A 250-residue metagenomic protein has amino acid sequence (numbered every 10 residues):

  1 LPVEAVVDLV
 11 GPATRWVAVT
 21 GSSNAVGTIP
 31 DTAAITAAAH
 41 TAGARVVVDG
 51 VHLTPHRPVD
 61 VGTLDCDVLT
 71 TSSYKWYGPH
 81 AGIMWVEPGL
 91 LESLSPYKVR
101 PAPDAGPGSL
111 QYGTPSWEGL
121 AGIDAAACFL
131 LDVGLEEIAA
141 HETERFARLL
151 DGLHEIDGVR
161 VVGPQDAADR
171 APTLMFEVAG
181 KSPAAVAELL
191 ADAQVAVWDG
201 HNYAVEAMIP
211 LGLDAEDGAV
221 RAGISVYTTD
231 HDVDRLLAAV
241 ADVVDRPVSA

Functional and structural regions predicted by a protein language model:
L1-A250: Pyridoxal 5′-phosphate
